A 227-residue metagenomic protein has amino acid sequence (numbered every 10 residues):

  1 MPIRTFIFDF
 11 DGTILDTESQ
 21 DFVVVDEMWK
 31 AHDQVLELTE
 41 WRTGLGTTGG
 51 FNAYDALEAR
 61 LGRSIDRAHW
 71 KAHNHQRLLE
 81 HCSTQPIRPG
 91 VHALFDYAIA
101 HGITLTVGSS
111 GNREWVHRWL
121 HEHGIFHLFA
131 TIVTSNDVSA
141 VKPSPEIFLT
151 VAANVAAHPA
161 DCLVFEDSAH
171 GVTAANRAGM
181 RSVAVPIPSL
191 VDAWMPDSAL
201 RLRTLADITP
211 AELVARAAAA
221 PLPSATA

Functional and structural regions predicted by a protein language model:
M1-R4, D96, N112-R113, H117-A227: Asp-based, Mg2+/Mn2+-dependent phosphohydrolase catalytic module
P2-A93, I99-H101: N-terminal helical cap/lid subdomain that shapes the substrate entry/recognition surface in HAD-like hydrolases
D11-G12, H101-T104, H123, I132: Surface-exposed, interaction-prone regions with an acidic/low-complexity signature
T13, S109-G111: Conserved phosphate-coupling serine/threonine residues in phosphotransfer and NTP-handling enzymes
V35, T104, R181: Residue-level detector of anion-binding/catalytic polar loops
C82-P86, S110, A178-G179: Short, flexible loop segments at the rims of nucleotide/cofactor-binding pockets, characterized by
I87, G108, A140: Residue-level marker of regulatory loop/turn positions in helix-turn-helix DNA-binding domains and in histidine
